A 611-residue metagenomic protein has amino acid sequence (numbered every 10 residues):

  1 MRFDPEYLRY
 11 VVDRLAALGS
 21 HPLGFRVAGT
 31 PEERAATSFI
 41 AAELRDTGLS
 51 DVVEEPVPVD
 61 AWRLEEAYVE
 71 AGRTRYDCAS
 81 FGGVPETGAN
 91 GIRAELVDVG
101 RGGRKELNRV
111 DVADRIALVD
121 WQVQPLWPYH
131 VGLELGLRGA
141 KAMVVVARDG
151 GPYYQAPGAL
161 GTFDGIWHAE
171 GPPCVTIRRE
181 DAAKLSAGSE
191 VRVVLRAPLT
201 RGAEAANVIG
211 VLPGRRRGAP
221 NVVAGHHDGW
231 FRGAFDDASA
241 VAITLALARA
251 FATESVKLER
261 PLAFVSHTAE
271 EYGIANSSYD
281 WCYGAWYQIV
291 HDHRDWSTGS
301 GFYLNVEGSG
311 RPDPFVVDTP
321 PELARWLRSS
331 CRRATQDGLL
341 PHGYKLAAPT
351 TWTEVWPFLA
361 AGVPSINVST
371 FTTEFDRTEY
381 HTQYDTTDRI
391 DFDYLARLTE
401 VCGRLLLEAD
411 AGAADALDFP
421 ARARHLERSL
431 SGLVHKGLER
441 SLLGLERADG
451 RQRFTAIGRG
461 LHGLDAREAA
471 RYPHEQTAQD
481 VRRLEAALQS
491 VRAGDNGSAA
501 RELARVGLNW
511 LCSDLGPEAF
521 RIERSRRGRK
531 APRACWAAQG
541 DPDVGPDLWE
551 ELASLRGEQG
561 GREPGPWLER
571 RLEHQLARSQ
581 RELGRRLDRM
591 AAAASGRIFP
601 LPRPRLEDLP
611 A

Functional and structural regions predicted by a protein language model:
M1-R2, H21-P31, D98, L118-P125 (+9 more regions): Second-shell loop/turn segments in exported
Y10-I116, V123: Noncatalytic luminal/extracellular "stalk/propeptide" segments of secretory-pathway proteins
T30, A79-P173, P341-Y344: Extracellular/luminal Protease-associated
A71-R109, T162-F235, L245-P261: Soluble metallo-hydrolase cores and metallopeptidase-like ectodomains found primarily in the secretory/periplasmic
N108-V112, V131-K141, G158-G165, W286-D295 (+3 more regions): Mature extracellular/periplasmic domains of secretome proteins
W127, E204-N207, G229-W326: Acidic/histidine-rich catalytic neighborhood of metal-dependent amide-processing enzymes
R260, F375-E427, D541-V544, L548-S554 (+3 more regions): His/Asp/Glu-rich mid-to-C-terminal helical/loop segments that flank catalytic regions of hydrolases
G301, S309-R428: Active-site-adjacent substrate-binding region of metalloamidase/peptidase-like peptide-processing proteins
